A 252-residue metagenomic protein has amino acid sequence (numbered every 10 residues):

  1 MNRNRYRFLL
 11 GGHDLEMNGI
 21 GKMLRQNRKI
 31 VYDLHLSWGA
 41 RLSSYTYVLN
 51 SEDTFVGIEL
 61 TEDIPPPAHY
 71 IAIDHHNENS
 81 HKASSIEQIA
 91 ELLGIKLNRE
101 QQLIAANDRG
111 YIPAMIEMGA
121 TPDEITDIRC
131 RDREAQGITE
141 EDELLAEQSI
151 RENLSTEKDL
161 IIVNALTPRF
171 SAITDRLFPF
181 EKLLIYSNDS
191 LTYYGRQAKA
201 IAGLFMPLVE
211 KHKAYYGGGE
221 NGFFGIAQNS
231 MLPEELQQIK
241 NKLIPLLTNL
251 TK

Functional and structural regions predicted by a protein language model:
N2-L10, H69, G94-L97, S155-K252: Gly/His-enriched, cation/cofactor- and phosphate-binding structural elements
R5-L42: Short, charged N-terminal beta->alpha structural module
G11-M17, T61-D63, N77-N79, N107-I112 (+1 more regions): Gly/Ser/Thr-rich loops at beta-strand to alpha-helix junctions that form or flank small-molecule/cofactor-binding
G19-K22, A40-Y45, S80-Q88: Short, charged, surface-exposed secondary-structure boundary motifs
Y32-P67: N-terminal small/polar loop signature for handling phosphorylated ligands or for N-terminal nucleophile
L36-G39, H75-N79, G219-N221: Short, acidic/turn-prone active-site loops that include or flank metal/cofactor- and phosphate-binding residues
V56-R109: A basic- and aromatic-enriched beta-loop-alpha substructure that forms the phosphate/nucleotide- and DNA/RNA-contacting
L97-S155: Internal, active-site/partner-interface "lid" segment
